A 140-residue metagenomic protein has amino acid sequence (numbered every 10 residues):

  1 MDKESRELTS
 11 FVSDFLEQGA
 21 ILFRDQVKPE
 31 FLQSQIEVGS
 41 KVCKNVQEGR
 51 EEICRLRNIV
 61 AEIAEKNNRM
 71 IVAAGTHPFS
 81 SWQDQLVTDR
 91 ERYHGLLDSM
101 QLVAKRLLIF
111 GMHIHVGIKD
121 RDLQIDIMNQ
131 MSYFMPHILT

Functional and structural regions predicted by a protein language model:
M1-F110: Terminal catalytic/cofactor-binding subdomain
C43-V46, G117, R121: Short strand->helix junction
D89, F110, I118-T140: Loop-rich catalytic cores of soluble enzymes, especially ATP-dependent carboxylate-amine ligases and other
I114: An acidic/histidine-cluster motif and surrounding catalytic segment that typifies divalent-metal-assisted enzyme active
